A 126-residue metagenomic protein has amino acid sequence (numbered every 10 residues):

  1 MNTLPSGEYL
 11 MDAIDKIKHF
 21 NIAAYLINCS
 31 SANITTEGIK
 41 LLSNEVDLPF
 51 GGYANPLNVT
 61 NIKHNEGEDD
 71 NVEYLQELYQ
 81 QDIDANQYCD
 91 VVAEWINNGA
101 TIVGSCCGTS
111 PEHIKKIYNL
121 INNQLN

Functional and structural regions predicted by a protein language model:
M1-N126: Domain-level signal for soluble alpha/beta catalytic cores
